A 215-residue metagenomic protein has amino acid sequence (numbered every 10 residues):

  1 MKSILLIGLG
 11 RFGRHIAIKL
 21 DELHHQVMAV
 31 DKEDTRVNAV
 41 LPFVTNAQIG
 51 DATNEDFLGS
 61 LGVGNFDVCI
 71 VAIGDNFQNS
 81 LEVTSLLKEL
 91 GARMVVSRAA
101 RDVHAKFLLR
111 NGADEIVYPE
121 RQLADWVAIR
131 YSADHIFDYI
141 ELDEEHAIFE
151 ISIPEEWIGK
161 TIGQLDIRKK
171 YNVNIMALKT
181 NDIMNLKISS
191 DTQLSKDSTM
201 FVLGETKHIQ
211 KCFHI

Functional and structural regions predicted by a protein language model:
M1-I215: Cytosolic regulatory regions of ion transport systems
